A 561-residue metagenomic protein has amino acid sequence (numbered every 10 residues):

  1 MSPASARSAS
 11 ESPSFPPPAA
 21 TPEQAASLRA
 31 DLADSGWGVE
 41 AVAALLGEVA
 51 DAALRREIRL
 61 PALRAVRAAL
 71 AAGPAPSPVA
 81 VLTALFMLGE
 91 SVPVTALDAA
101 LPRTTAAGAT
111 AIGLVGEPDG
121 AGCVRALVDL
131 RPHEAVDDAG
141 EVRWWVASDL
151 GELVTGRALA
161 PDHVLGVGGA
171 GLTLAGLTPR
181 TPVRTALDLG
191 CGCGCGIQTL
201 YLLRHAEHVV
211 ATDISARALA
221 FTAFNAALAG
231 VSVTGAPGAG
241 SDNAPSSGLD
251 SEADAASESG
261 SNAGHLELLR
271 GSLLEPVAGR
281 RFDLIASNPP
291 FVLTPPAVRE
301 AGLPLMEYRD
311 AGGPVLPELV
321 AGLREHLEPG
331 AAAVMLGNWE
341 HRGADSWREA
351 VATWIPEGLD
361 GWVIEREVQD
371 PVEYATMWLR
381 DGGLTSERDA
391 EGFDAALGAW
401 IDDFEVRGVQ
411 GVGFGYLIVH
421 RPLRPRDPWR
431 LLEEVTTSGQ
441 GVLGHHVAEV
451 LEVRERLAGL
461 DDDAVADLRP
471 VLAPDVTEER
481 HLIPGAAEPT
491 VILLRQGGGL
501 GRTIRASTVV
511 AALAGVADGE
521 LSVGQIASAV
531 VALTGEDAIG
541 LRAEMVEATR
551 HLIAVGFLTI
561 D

Functional and structural regions predicted by a protein language model:
S2-V81, V154, R424-G515, T559-D561: Acidic, low-complexity/disordered tracts enriched in E/D and polar residues
S5-S10, G230-G264: Intrinsically disordered, low-complexity terminal tails and inter-domain linkers enriched for S/T/G/P/D/E
P16-P17, A25, D34-D129, L150 (+2 more regions): Hydrophobic alpha-helical segments that drive targeting, anchoring, or assembly
P78-L127, T173-G176, R502-D561: Long, charge-rich, low-complexity alpha-helical segments
A121-A186, C191-H205: SAM-dependent Rossmann-like transferase core, predominantly class I methyltransferases with a strong bias toward
L159-A170, R180-P182, I197, I214-D242 (+2 more regions): S-adenosylmethionine
H208-D213: Conserved SAM-binding motif I beta-strand of class I
P371-L451: Flexible, glycine-/basic-rich loop-and-beta segments that form/coincide with the SAM-dependent methyltransferase
